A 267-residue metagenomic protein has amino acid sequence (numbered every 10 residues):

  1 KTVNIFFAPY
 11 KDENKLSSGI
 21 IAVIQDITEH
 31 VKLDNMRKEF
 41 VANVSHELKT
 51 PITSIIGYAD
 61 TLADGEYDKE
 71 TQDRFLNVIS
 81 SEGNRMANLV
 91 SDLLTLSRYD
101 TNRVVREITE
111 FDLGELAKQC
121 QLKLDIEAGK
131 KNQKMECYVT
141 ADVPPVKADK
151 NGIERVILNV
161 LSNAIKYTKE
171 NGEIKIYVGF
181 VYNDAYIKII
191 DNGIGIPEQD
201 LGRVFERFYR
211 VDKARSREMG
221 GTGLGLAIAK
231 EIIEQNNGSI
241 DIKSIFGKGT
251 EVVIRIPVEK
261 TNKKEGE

Functional and structural regions predicted by a protein language model:
A63-E70: Short acidic helix/loop segment immediately C-terminal to the autophosphorylated histidine in two-component histidine
S81-A87: Short alpha-helical segment of the dimerization/phosphotransfer core of two-component systems
E107-E110, G129, K134-P144: Conserved catalytic submotifs in the C-terminal HATPase_c
L113, G195-E206: Short helix N-cap motif at coil->helix boundaries in the Bergerat
A164-I165: Short helix-loop "hinge" at the ATP-lid/N-box region of the Bergerat-fold HATPase_c
N171-N183: Short beta-strand/loop element within the Bergerat-fold HATPase_c
N237-G238: Conserved glycine-rich
